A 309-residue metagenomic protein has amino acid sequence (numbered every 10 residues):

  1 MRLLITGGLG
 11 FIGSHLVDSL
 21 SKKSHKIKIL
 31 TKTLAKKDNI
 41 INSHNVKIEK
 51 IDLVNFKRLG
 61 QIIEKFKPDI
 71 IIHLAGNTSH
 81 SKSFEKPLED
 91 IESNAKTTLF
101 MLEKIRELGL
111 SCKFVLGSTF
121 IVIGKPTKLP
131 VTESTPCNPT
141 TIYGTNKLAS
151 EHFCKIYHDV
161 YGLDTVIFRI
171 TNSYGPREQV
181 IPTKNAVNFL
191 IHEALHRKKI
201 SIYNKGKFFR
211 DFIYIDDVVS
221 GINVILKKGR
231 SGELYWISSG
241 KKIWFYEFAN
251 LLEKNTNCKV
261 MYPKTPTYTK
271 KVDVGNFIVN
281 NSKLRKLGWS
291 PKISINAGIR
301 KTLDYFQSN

Functional and structural regions predicted by a protein language model:
L3-K23: N-terminal Rossmann NAD(P)H-binding glycine-rich loop of SDR-like oxidoreductase domains
L53-S93: NAD(P)H-binding glycine-rich loop region in Rossmannoid oxidoreductase-like domains and their noncatalytic homologs
V54, K86-T97, C137, T141 (+1 more regions): Glycine-rich NAD(P)-binding loop of the Rossmann-fold in SDR/ketoreductase-type enzymes
H73, L99-I142: Conserved Rossmann-fold NAD(P)-dependent oxidoreductase catalytic core, especially the SDR/UDP-sugar
S118-T119, H152-P176, S201, V260: Conserved beta-loop-beta element that borders a ligand/cofactor-binding pocket
I123-G124, T141-I142, V166-K184: Flexible, glycine-rich beta-alpha linker
K125-T127, N138-V166, L195: Active-site Tyr-X1-5-Lys
L195-N309: C-terminal substrate-binding subdomain of Rossmann-fold SDR/epimerase-dehydratase oxidoreductases
